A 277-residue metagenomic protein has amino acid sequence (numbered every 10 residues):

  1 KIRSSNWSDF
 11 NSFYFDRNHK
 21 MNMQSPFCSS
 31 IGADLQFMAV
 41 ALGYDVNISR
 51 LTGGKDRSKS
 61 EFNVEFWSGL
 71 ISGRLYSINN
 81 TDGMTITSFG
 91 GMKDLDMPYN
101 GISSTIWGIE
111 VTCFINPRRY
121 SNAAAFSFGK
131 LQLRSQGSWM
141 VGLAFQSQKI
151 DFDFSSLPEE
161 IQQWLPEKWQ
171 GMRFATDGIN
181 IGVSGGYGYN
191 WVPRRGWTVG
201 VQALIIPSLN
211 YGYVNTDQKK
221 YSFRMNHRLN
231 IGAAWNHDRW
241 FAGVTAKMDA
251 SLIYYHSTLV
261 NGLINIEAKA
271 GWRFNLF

Functional and structural regions predicted by a protein language model:
S4-F10, F37-A41, V46-R50, S68-L70 (+8 more regions): Transmembrane beta-strands of outer-membrane beta-barrel pores
W7-S30, A41-K55: Surface-exposed strand-loop-strand hairpins of Gram-negative outer-membrane beta-barrel proteins
S8, Q148-N230, A234-R239, A250: Outer-membrane beta-barrel transmembrane domain signature
M21-S25, T52-D56, P98-S103, F174-I179 (+2 more regions): Replace "Gram-negative outer membrane beta-barrel proteins" with "bacterial and organellar outer membrane beta-barrel
S29, M38-V40, S60, G69-G73 (+6 more regions): Outer-envelope beta-barrel architecture signal
I31-F37, F62-S68, I109-I115, V141-F145 (+4 more regions): Residues on the lipid-exposed face of transmembrane beta-strands in outer-membrane beta-barrel proteins
N63-T176, K247: Outer-membrane pore/translocation modules
R228-F277: Predominantly the C-terminal beta-signal and adjacent terminal strand-loop region of outer-membrane beta-barrel
